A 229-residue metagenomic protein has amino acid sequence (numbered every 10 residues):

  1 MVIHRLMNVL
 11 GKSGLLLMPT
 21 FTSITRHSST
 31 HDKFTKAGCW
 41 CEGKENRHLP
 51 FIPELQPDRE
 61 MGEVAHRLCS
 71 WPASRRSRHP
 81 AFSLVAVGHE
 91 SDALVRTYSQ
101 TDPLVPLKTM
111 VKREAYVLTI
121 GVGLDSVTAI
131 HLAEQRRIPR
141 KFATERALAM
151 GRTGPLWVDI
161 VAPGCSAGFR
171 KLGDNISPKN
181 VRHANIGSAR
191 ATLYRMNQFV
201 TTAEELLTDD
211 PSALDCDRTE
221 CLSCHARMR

Functional and structural regions predicted by a protein language model:
M1-R229: N-terminal and secondary-structure boundary signal
